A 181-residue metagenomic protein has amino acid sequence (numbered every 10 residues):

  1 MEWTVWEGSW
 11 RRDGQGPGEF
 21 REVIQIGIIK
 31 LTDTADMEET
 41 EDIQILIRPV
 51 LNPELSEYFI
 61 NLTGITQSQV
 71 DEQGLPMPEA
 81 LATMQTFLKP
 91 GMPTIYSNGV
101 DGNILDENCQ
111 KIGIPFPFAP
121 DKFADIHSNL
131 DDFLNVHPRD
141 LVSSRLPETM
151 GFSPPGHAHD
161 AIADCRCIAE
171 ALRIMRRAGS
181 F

Functional and structural regions predicted by a protein language model:
M1-W10, G14: Short acidic, Gly/Ser-rich segments with clustered Asp/Glu that frequently serve as metal-coordination loops in enzyme
G14-F20: Short consensus segments that form the blades of beta-propeller domains, in both extracellular/periplasmic
P17, V70-Q73, V136, A158: Alpha-helix initiation/capping motif
R21-T63, Q85-F181: Metal-dependent phosphoesterase core characteristic of DEDDh/y 3'-5' exonuclease domains
I60-A80: Metal-dependent phosphoesterase signature
